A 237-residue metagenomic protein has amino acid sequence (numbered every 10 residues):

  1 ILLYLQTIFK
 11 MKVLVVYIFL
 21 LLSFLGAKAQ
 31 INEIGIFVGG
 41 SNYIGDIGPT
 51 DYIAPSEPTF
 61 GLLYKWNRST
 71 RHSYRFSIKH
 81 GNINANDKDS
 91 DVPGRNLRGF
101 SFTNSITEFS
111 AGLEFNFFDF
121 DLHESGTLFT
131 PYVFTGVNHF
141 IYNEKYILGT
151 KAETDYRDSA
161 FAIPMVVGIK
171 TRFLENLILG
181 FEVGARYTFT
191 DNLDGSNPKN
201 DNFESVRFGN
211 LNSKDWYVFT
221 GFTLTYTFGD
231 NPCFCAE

Functional and structural regions predicted by a protein language model:
A29-N67, E144, F219-P232: Short glycine/proline- and aromatic-enriched beta-strand/turn motifs that initiate or cap beta-hairpins
Q30-I34, T70-Y74, T107, S125-P131 (+2 more regions): Outer-envelope beta-barrel architecture signal
I36, G40, L62-W66, A111-F115 (+4 more regions): Residues on the lipid-exposed face of transmembrane beta-strands in outer-membrane beta-barrel proteins
Y43-P49, N84-D89, L122, Y142-Y146 (+2 more regions): Outer-membrane beta-barrel proteins
I44-T50, G94-F102, T150-D155, R207-N210: Extracellular loop and loop/strand-boundary signature of outer-membrane beta-barrel proteins
A54-P58, S105-F109, F129, D155-I163 (+1 more regions): Residues that define the transmembrane beta-barrel architecture of outer-membrane proteins
T70-I147, F228: Gram-negative (and chloroplast) outer-membrane scaffold detector with strong preference for beta-barrel transmembrane
K88, F173-E237: Predominantly the C-terminal beta-signal and adjacent terminal strand-loop region of outer-membrane beta-barrel
